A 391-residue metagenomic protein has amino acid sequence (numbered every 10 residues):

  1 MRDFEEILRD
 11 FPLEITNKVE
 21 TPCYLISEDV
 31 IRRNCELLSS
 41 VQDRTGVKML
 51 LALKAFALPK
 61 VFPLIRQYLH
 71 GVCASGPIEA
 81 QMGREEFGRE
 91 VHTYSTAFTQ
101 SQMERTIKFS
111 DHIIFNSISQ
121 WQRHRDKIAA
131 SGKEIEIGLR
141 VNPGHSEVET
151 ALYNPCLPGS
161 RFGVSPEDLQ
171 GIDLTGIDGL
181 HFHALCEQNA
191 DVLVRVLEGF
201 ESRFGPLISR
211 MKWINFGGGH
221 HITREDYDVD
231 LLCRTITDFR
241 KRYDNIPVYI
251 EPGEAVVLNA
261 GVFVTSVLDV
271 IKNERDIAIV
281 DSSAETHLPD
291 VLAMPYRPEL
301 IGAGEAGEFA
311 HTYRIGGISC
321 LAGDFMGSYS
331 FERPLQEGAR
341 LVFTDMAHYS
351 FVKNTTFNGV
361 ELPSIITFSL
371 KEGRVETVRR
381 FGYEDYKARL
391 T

Functional and structural regions predicted by a protein language model:
D3, I7-G88, Y94-F98, S283 (+2 more regions): N-terminal capping/small domains of soluble enzymes
E14-V19, D178-H183, G217-G218: A short small-residue
V47-W213, Y227, T235-D238: Active-site-proximal beta-alpha core segment in soluble small-molecule metabolic enzymes
L53, A184-L185, I214-T223, P252-A255: Glycine-rich beta-strand-to-loop/alpha-helix junction loops that act as flexible
H145-E147, C186, I222, V256 (+1 more regions): Feature marks short, surface-exposed loop/turn motifs that line or immediately flank catalytic pockets and channel
S202, I208-M211, L231-Y243, Y329-V342: Acidic/histidine-enriched ion/cofactor-binding microenvironments in catalytic or ligand-binding pockets
T235, Y249-T391: Charged (often Lys/Glu-rich) extended helix/loop segments that serve as interaction or gating elements
